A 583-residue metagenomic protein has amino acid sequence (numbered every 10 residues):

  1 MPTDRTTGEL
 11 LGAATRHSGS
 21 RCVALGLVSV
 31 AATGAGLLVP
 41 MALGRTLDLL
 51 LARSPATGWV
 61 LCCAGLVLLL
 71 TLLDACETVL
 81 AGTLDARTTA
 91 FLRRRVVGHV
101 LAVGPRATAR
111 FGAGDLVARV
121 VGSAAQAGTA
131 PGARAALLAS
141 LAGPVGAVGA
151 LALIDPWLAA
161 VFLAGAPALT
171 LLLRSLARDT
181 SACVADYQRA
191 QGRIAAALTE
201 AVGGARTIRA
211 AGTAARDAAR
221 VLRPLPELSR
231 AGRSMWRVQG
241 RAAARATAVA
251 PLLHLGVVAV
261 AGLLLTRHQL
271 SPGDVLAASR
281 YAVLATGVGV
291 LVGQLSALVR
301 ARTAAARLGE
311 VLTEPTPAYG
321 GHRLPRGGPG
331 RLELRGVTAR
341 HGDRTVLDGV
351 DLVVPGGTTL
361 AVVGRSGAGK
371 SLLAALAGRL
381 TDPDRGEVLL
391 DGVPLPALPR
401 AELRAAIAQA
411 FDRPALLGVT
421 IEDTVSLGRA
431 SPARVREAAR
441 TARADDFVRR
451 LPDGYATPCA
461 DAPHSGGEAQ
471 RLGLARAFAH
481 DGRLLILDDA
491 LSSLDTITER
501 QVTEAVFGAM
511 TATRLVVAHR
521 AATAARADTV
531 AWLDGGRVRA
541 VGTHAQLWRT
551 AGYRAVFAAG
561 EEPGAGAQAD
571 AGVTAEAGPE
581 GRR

Functional and structural regions predicted by a protein language model:
M1-L37, A56-W59, L141, E402 (+3 more regions): Membrane-integrated ABC transporters
G12-S20, P105, G122-R134, A182-C183 (+5 more regions): An intracellular "coupling" helix at the cytosolic face of ABC transporter transmembrane type-1 domains
R16-L73, A152, W157, P272: Transmembrane helix-loop-helix hairpins at lipid-water interfaces of multipass membrane proteins, especially the type-1
L27, A35-V39, A52, V121-A164 (+2 more regions): Hydrophobic alpha-helical transmembrane segments of ABC transporter permease domains
R53, A150-F162, A244-A306, L312: Helix-loop-helix
G82-G98, A135, A139, F162-R206 (+5 more regions): Cytoplasmic coupling helices
A285-G342, D382-L389, S431-A438: ABC transporter TMD-NBD coupling linker
A509, A525-R583: C-terminal portion of ABC ATPase nucleotide-binding domains
